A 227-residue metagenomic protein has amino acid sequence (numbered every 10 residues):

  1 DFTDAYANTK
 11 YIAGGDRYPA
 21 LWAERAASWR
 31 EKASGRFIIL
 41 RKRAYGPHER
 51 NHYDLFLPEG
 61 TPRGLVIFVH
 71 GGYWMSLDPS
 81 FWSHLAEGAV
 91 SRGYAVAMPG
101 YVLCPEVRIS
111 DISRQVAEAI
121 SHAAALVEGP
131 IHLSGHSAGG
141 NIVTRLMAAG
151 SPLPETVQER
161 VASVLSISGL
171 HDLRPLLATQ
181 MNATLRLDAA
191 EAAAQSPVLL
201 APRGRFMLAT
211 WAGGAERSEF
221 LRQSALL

Functional and structural regions predicted by a protein language model:
A5-G60: N-terminal cap/lid segment of alpha/beta-hydrolase-fold proteins
F56, F68-V69, S134, I167 (+1 more regions): Short hydrophobic segments within beta-strands
E59, G72, G214-E216: Residue-level signal for short, function-critical loop segments
R63-G72: Short beta-strand element of the alpha/beta-hydrolase
L77-A86, A97-H132: Catalytic nucleophile-loop/oxyanion-hole region of alpha/beta-hydrolase and closely related hydrolase-like folds
E118-N182, A192: Primarily recognizes the serine-hydrolase "nucleophile elbow" in alpha/beta-hydrolase and SGNH/GDSL folds
S163-L177, A189-A225: The feature captures the conserved acid-bearing segment of alpha/beta-hydrolase catalytic domains
